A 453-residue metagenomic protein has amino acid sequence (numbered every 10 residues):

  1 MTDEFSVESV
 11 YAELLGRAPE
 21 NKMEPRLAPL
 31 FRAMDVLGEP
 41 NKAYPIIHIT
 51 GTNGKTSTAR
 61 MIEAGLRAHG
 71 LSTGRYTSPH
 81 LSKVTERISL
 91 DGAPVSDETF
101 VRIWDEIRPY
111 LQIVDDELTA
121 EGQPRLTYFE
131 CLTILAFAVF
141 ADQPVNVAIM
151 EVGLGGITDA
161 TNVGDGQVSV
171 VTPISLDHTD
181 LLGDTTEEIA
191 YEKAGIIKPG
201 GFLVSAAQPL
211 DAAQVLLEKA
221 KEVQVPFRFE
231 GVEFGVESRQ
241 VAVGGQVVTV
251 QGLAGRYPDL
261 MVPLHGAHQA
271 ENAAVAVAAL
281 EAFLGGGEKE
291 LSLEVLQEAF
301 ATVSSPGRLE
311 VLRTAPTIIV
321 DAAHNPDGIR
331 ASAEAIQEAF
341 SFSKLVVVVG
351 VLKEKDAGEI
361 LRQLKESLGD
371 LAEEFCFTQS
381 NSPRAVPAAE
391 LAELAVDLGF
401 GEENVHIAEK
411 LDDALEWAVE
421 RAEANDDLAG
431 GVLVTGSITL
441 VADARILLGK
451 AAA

Functional and structural regions predicted by a protein language model:
M1-G51, S57-L71, R75-Y76, D116-Q123: Short functional linear segments
D35-K42, A68-G164, D180, L210: ATP-dependent carboxylate-amine ligase catalytic core
A43, V147-M150, D159-V170, I174-H178 (+2 more regions): Nucleotide phosphate-binding/pyrophosphate-handling subdomain across enzymes that bind or process nucleotide phosphates
Y76-P79, A206-A207, K221-V241, V262-A267 (+6 more regions): Beta-strand->loop->alpha-helix junctions that form or flank phosphate-binding loops in nucleotide-handling enzymes
L132-L181, A213-D259: Extended acidic/charged loop-beta regions that coordinate divalent cations and stabilize anionic phosphate/carboxylate
A138-A141, A278-G285, I446: Short glycine/serine- and small hydrophobic-enriched flexible loop segments
P209-K219, Q224, G244, T317-I319 (+2 more regions): C-terminal helical cap/extension that packs against the catalytic core of soluble nucleotide-cofactor enzymes
S437: Active-site-proximal loop/hinge segments that shape catalytic or ion-binding/gating pockets
